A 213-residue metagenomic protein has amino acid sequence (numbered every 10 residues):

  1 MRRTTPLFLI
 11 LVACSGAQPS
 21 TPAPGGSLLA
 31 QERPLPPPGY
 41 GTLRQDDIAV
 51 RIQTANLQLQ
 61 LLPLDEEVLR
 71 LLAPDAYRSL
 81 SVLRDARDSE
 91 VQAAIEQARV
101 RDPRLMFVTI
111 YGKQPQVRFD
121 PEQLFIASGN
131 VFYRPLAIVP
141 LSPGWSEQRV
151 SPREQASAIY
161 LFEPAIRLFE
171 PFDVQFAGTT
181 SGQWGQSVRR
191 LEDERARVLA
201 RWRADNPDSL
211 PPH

Functional and structural regions predicted by a protein language model:
M1-V12: Sec-dependent bacterial lipoprotein signal peptides
S15-H213: Conserved functional micro-motifs across diverse proteins
